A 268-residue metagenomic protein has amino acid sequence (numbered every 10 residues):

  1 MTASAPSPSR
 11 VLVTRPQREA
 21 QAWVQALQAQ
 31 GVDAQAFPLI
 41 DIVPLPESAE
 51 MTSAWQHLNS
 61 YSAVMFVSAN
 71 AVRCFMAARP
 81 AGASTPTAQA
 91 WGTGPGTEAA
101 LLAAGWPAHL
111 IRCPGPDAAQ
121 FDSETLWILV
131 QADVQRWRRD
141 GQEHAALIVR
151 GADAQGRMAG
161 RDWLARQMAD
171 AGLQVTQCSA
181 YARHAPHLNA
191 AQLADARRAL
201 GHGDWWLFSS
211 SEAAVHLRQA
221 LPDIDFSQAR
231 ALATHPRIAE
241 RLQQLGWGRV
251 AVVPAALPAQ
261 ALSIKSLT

Functional and structural regions predicted by a protein language model:
M1-T268: Conserved beta-alpha
